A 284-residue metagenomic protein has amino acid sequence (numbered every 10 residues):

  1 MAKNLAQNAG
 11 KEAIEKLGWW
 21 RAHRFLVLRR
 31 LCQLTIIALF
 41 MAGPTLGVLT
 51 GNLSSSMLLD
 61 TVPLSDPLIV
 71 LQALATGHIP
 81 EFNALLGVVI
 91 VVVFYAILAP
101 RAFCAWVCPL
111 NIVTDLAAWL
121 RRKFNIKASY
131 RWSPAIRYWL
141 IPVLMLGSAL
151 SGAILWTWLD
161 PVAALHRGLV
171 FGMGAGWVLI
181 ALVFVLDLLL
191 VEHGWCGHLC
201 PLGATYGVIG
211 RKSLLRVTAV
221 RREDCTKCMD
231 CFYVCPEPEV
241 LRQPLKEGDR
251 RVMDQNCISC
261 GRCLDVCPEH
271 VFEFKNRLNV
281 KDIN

Functional and structural regions predicted by a protein language model:
M1-R250, Q255-I258, D265-N284: Non-ligating segments of multi-cofactor redox enzymes
